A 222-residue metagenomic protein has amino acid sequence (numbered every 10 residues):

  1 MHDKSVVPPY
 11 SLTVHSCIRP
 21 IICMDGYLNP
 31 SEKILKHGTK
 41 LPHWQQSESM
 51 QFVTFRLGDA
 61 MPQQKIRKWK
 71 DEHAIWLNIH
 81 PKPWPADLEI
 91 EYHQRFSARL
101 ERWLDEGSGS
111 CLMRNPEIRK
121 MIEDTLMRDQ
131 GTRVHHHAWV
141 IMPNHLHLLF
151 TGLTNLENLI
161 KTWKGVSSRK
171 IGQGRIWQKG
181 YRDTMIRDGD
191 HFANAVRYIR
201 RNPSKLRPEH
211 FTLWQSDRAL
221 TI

Functional and structural regions predicted by a protein language model:
M1-I222: Short catalytic/metal-binding and nucleic-acid-binding patches
